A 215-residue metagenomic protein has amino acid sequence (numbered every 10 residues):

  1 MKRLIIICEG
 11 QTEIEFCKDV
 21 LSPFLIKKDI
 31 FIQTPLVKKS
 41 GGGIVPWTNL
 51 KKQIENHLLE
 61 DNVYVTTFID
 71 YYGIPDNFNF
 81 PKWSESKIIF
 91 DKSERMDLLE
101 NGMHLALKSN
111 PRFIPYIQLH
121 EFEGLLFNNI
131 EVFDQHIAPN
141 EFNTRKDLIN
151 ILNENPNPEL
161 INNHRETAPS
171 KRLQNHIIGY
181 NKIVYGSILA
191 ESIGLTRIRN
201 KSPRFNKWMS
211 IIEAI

Functional and structural regions predicted by a protein language model:
M1-I5: Extreme N-terminal starter segment of soluble prokaryotic enzymes
I6-E15: Catalytic nucleophile-elbow at a beta strand-turn-alpha helix junction centered on a G-D-S/GDSL motif, marking
I14-V37, K51-I215: C-terminal accessory helical subdomains adjacent to catalytic cores in phosphodiester- and nucleotide-handling enzymes
S40-N49: N-terminal beta-loop-helix "entrance" segment that forms/cooperates in small-molecule cofactor or anionic ligand
